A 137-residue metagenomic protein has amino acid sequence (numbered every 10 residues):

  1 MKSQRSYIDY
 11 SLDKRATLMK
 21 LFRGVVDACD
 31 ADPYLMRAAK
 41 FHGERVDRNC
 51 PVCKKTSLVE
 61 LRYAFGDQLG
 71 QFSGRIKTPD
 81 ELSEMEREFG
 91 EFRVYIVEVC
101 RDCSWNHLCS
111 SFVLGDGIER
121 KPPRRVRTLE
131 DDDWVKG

Functional and structural regions predicted by a protein language model:
M1-P33: N-terminal alpha-helical interaction blocks
K2, S6, S110-G137: C-terminal/domain-terminus segments
V25-F65: Short, well-structured hydrophobic secondary-structure segments
G43-D47, R93-V99: Short metal-coordination and nucleic-acid-contact micro-motifs, chiefly zinc-binding Cys/His arrays
D47-R48, K54-G90: Short recognition patches in nucleic-acid-associated and regulatory proteins
C50-C53, V99-C103: Short cysteine-rich clusters marking metal-coordination/redox-active sites
T56-E60, N106-F112: Short, non-ligating residues that shape and space the ligands of small metal-coordination modules and catalytic
P79-V94, R101, N106-S110: Short metal-binding segments enriched for Cys and/or His
